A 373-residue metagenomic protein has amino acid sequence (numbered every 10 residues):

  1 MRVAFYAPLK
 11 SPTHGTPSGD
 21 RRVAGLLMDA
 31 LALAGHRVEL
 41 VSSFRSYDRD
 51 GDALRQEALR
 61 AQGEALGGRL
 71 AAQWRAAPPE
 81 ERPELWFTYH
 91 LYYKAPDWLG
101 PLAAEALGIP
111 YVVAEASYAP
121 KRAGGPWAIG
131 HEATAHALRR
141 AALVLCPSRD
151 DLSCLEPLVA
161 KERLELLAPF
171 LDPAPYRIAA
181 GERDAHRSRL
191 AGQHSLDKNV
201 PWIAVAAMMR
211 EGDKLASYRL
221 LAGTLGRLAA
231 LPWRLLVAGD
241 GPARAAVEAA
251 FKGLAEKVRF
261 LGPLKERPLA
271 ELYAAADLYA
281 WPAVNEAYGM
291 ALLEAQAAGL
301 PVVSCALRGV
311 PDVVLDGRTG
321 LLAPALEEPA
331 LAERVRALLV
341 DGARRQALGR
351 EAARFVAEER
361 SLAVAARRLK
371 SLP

Functional and structural regions predicted by a protein language model:
R177-L196: A short helix/loop element that forms part of the nucleotide-sugar donor recognition site in Leloir-type
S195-A216, A222-G226, L236: Conserved donor-binding/catalytic core segment of Leloir-type glycosyltransferases
A245-L264: Nucleotide-activated donor-binding/catalytic signature segment of Leloir-type glycosyltransferases, i.e., the conserved
P263-L264, E271-A276: Short alpha-helical donor nucleotide-sugar binding micro-motif in glycosyltransferases
V284: Aromatic "clamp/platform" in nucleotide-sugar-dependent glycosyltransferases that forms part of the donor/acceptor
P301-S304: Short hydrophobic beta-strand element within catalytic cores of glycosyltransferases and related nucleotide-activated
D316-G317, L321-E328, A337-A343: Conserved acidic donor-binding segment of nucleotide-sugar-dependent glycosyltransferases
A337, R344-E358, A365-R368: A short, well-ordered alpha-helix in the C-terminal region of glycosyltransferases
